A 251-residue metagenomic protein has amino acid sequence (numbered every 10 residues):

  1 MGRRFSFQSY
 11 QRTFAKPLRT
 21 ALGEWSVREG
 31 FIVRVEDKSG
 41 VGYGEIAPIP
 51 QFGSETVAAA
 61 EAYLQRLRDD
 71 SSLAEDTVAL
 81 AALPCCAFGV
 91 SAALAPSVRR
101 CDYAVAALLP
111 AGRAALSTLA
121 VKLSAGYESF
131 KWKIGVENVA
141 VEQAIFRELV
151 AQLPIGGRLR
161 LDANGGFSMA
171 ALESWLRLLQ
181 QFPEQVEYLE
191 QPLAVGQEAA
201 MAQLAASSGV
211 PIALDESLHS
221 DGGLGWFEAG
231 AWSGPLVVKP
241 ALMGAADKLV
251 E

Functional and structural regions predicted by a protein language model:
M1-R160, N164-G166, E173, R177-Q180 (+1 more regions): N-terminal capping/lid subdomain adjacent to the active-site entrance of alpha/beta enzymes
E137-E251: Catalytic core of soluble alpha/beta enzymes
